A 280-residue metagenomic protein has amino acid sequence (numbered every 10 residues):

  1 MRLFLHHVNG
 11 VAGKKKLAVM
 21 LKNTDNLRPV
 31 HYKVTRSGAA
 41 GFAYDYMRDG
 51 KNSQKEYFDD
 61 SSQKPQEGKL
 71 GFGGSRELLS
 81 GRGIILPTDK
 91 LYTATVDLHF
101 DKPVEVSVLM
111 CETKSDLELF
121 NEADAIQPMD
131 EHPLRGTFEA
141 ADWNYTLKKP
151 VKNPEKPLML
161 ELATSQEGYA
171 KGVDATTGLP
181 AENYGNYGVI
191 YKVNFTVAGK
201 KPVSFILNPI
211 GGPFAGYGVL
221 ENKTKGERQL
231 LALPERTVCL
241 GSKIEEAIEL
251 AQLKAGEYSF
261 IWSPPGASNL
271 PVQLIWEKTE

Functional and structural regions predicted by a protein language model:
M1-L17, K22, A170-Y187: Beta-sheet-dominated interaction scaffolds and their linkers
H6-K15, M20-A40, L98-F100, T196-K201 (+1 more regions): Asparagine-centered strand-capping/turn motif at beta-strand->loop junctions
V11-A18, K90-A94, Y187-V193, G256: Short, solvent-exposed loop/turn segments enriched in Ser/Thr/Gly
P29, G38-E56, L117-L119, G212-T224: Short aromatic-acidic-glycine turn motif
D49-D89, K223-E257: Intrinsically disordered, low-complexity Pro/Gly/Ser/Thr-rich segments with frequent PxxP/GP/PP motifs and embedded
I84-E122, P265-E280: Terminal connector regions
E139-P209: Flexible, glycine-rich surface segments
V197-E280: C-terminal functional regions that serve as terminal interaction/effector modules
